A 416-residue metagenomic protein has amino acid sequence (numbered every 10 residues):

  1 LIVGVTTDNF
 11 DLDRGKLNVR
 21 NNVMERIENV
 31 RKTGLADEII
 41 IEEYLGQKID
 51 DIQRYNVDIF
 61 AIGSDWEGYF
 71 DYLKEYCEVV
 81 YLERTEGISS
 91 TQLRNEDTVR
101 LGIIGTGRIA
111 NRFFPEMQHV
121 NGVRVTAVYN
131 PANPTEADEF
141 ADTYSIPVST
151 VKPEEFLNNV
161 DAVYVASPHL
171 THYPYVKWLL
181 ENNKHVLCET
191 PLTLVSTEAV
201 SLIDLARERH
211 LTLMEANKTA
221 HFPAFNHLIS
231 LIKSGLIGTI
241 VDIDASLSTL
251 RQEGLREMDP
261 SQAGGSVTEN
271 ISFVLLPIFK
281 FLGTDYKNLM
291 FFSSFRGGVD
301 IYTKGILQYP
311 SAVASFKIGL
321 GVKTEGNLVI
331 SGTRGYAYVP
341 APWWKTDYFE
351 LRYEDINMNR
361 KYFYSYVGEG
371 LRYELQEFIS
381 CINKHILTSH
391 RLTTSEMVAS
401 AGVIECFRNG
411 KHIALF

Functional and structural regions predicted by a protein language model:
L1-T98: Nucleotidyltransferase catalytic core that binds NTPs
V3, T150, C188, L213-E215 (+1 more regions): Hydrophobic residues in well-ordered beta-strands that form the structural core
E96-Y144, G370, I379, I413-F416: N-terminal Rossmann-like dinucleotide-binding module
I103, T143, A162-V165, E377-F416: C-terminal helix-rich "cap/oligomerization" subdomain common to oxidoreductases
Y144-I203: Beta-loop-alpha module in the N-terminal Rossmann-like domain of NAD(P)-dependent dehydrogenases, especially those
L194-E253: A contiguous active-site-proximal alpha/beta segment in oxidoreductase catalytic domains
A216-P223, G254-Y286, E396: Mid-domain beta-loop-alpha active-site segment that forms a flexible, acidic cofactor/metal-binding surface
E269-N270, L275-Y348, Q376-I386: Contiguous beta-strand/loop segments that form the cofactor/metal-binding neighborhood of enzyme cores
